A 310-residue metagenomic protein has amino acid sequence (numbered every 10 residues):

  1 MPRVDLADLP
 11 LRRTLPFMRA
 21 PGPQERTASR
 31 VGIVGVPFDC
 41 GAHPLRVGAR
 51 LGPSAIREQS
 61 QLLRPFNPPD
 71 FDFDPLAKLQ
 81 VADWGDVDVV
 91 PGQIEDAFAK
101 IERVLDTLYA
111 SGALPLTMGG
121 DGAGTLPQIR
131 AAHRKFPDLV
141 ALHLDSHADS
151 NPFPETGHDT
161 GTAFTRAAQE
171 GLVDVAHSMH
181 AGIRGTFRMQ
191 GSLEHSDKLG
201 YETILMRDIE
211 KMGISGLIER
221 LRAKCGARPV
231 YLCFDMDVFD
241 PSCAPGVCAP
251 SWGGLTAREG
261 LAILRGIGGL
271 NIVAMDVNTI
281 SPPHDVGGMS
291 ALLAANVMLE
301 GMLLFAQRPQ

Functional and structural regions predicted by a protein language model:
P2-Q310: Conserved alpha-helical scaffold segments that buttress catalytic/binding sites
